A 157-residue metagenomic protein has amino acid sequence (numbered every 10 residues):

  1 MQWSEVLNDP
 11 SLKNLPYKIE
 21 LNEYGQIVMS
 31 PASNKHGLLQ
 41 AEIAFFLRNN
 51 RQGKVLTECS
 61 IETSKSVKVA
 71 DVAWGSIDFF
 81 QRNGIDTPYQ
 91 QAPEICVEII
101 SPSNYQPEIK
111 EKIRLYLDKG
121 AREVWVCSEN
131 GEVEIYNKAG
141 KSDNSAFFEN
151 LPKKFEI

Functional and structural regions predicted by a protein language model:
M1-I157: Gly/Pro/Ser/Thr-rich low-complexity, intrinsically disordered segments predominantly at protein N-termini
